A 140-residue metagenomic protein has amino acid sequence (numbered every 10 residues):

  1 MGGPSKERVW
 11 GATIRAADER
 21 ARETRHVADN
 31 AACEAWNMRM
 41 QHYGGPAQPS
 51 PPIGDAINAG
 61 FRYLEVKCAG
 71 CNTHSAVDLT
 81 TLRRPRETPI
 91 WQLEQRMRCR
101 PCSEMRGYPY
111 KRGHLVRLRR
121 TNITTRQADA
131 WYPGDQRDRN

Functional and structural regions predicted by a protein language model:
M1-N140: Basic nucleic-acid-binding interfaces
